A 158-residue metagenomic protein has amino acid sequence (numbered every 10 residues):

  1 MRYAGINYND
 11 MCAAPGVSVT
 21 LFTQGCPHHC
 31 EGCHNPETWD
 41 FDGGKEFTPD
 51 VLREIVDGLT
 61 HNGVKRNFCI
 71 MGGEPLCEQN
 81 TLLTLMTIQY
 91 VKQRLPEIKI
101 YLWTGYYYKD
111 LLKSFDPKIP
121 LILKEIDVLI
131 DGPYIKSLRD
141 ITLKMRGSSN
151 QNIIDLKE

Functional and structural regions predicted by a protein language model:
M1-A4, V17, N35-L121: Conserved Radical SAM active-site core
R2, N7-Y8, G43, I141 (+1 more regions): Glycine-rich, flexible loop/turn motifs
R2-H29: N-terminal pre-triad scaffold of radical SAM enzymes
I6, W103-G105, D131-G132, L156: Conserved beta-strand termini and adjacent loop/short-helix elements that scaffold enzyme active sites in alpha/beta
C12-A14, T23, I70-M71, W103 (+2 more regions): Short glycine/serine/threonine-biased micro-segments
C26, P75, Y134: Hydrophobic pocket-lining residues within nucleotide cofactor-binding pockets
P120-E158: Classical nucleotidyltransferase
